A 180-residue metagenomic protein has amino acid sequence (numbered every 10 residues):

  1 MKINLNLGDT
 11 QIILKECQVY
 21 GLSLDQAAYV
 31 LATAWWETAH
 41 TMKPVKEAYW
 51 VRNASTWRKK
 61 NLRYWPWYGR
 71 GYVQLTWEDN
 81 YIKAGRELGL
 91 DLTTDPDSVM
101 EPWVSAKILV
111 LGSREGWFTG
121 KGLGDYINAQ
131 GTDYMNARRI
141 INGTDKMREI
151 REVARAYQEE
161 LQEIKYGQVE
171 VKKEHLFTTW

Functional and structural regions predicted by a protein language model:
M1-I12, A28-S113: Peptidoglycan-targeting cell-wall enzymes and recognition modules
M1-Y29, W57-L62, D79, R86 (+3 more regions): Extracellular cell-wall/glycan-interacting regions and their flexible linkers
Q18, T93-T94, Y126, N142: Residue-level detector of alpha-helix boundaries and kinks
A34-T38, G124-K146: Acidic helix/loop microenvironments that form the catalytic cleft of cell-wall polysaccharide enzymes
W36-E47, F118-G120, T144-R151: Secretory-pathway/luminal and periplasmic proteins that interact with or process carbohydrate-rich
S105-A129: GST-like fold's C-terminal all-alpha helical module
